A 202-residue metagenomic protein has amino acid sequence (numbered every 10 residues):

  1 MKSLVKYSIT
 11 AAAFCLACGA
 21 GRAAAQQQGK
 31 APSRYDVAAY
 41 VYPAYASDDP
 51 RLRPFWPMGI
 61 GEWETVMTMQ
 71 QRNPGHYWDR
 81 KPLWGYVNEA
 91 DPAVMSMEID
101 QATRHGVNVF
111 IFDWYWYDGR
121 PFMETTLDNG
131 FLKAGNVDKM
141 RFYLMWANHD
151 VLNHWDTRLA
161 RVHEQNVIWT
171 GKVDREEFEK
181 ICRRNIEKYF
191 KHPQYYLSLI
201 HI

Functional and structural regions predicted by a protein language model:
M1-T10: Bacterial N-terminal signal peptides that target proteins for export
A12-G21: Hydrophobic h-region of N-terminal signal peptides that target proteins for export in Gram-negative bacteria
A23-A25: Boundary at the C-terminal end of the N-terminal hydrophobic targeting segment
V37-V41, N108-D113, R141-M145, L197: Structural recognition of the beta-strand scaffold that forms the well-ordered cores of secreted hydrolase catalytic
Y40-T125: N-terminal carbohydrate-binding/catalytic regions of secreted carbohydrate-active enzymes
K133-G135, W169-L197: An active-site-proximal structural segment forming one wall of the substrate-binding cleft that immediately precedes
A134-I168: Substrate-binding cleft and catalytic face of glycoside hydrolase catalytic domains, especially the flexible beta-alpha
H201-I202: Conserved small/polar residues in nucleotide/adenosyl-binding loops
